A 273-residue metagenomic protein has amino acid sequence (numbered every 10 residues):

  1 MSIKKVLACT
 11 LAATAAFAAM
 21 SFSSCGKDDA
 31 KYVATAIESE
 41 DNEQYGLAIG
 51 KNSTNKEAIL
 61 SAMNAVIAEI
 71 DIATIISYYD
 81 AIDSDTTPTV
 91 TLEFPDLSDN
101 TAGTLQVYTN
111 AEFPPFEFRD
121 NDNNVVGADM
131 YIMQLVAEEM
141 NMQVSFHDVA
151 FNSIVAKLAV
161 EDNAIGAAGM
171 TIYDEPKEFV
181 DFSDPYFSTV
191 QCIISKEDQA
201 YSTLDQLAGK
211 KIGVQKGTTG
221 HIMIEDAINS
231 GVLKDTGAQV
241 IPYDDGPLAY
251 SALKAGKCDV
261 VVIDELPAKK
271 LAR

Functional and structural regions predicted by a protein language model:
M1-Y32, Y45-K51, N55, I59 (+9 more regions): Gram-positive cell-envelope targeting signals
D28-N42, N152-A156, A168-F179, M223-A227 (+2 more regions): A ligand-binding cleft/hinge motif common to bilobed small-molecule-binding domains
Y32-N42, I49-K51, M130, Q134 (+2 more regions): Acidic, polar ligand-binding/catalytic clefts
S39-P88, M130-E139, D198-Y201, D205-T219 (+1 more regions): Extended ligand-binding regions for polar small-molecule ligands
K56-A58, P114-R119, E175-P176: Short, solvent-exposed loop/turn elements at domain surfaces
N64-I75, D80-S84, A137-S145, A159-N163 (+7 more regions): Sec-exported extracytoplasmic/periplasmic mature domains
E69, E93, D99-M170, P242: Extracytoplasmic small-molecule ligand-binding "clamshell" domains of the periplasmic binding protein/Venus flytrap
A111-P114, V125-E138, M170-T171, S188-Y250 (+2 more regions): Bilobed "Venus flytrap"/periplasmic-binding protein-like clamshell domains and structurally analogous long
